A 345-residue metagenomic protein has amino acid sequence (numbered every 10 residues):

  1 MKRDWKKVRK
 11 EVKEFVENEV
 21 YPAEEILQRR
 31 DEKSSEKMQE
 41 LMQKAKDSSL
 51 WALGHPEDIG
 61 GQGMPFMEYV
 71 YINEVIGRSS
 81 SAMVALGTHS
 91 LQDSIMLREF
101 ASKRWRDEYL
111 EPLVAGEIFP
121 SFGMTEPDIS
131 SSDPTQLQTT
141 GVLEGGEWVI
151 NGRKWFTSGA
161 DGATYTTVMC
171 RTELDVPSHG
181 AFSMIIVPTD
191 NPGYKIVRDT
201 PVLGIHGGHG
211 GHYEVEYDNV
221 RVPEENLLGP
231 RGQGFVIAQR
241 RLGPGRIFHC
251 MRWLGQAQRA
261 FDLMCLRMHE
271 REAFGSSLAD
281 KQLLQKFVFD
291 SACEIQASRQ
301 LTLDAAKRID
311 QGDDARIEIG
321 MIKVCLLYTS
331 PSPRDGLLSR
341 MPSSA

Functional and structural regions predicted by a protein language model:
M1-T88, K103-A115: Amphipathic, small/basic residue-rich leader segments at the start of a protein or domain
R3-V8, M184, K195-Q296: Glycine-rich beta->alpha junctions and the first turn(s) of the following alpha-helix
A85-R104, D133: N-terminal glycine-rich flavin-associated loop
G116-T125: A short, Trp-centered hydrophobic/proline-enriched beta-strand micro-motif
T139-V142: A structural signal for short hydrophobic beta-strand segments in well-ordered beta-sheet cores
E147, N151-V197: A short core secondary-structure module
Y328-P333: Conserved small/polar residues in nucleotide/adenosyl-binding loops
S339-A345: Hydrophobic alpha-helical segments, chiefly the membrane-spanning helices and signal/signal-anchor peptides
